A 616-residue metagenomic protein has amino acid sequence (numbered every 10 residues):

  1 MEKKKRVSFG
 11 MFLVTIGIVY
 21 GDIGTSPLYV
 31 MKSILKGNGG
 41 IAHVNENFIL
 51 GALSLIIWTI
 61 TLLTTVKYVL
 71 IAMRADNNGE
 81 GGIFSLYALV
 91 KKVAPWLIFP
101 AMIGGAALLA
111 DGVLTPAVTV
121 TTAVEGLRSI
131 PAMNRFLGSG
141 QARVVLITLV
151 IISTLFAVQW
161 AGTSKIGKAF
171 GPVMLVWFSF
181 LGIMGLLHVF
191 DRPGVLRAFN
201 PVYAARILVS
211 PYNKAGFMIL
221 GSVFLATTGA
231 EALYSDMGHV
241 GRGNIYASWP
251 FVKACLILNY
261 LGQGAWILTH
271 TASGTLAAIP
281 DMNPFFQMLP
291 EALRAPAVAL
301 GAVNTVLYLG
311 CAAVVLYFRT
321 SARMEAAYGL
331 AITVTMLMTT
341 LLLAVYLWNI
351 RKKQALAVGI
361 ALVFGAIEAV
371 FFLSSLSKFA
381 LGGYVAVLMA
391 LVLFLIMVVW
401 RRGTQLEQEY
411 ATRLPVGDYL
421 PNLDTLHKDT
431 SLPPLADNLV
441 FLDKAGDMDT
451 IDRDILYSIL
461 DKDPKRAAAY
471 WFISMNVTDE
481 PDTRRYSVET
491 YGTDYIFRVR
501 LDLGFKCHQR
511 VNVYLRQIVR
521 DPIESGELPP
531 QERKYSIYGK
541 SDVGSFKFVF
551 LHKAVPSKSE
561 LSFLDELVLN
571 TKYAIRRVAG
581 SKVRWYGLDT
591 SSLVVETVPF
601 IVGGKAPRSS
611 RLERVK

Functional and structural regions predicted by a protein language model:
M1-K616: The structured alpha-helical core of multi-pass membrane proteins
